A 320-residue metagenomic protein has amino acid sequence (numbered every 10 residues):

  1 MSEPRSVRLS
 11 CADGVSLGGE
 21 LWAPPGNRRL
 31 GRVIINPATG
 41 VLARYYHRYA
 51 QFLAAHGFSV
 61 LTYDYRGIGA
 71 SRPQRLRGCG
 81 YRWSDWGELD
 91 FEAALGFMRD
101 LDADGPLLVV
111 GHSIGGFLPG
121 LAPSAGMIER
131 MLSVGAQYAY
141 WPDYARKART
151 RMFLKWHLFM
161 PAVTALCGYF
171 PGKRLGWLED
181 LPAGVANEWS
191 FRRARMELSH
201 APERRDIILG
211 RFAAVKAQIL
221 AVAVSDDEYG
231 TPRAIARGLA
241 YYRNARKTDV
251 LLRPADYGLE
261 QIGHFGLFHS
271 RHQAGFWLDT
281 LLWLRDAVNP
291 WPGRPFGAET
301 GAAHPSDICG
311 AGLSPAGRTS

Functional and structural regions predicted by a protein language model:
M1-A23: N-terminal cap/lid segment of alpha/beta-hydrolase-fold proteins
A38-V41: Active-site glycine-rich loops that stabilize anionic/oxyanionic intermediates across multiple enzyme folds
A43-Y45, A50-Q74: Conserved alpha/beta-hydrolase
G80-D100: Alpha/beta-hydrolase active-site loop
V110-E197: Alpha/beta-hydrolase-fold enzymes
V215, A221-A223: Short beta-strand/loop motif that positions the catalytic acidic residue of the alpha/beta-hydrolase fold
T231-Y241: Short alpha-helix in the alpha/beta-hydrolase fold that links the catalytic acid
R253-P305: Catalytic active-site module of serine/aspartate enzymes centered on a nucleophile-bearing elbow/loop
